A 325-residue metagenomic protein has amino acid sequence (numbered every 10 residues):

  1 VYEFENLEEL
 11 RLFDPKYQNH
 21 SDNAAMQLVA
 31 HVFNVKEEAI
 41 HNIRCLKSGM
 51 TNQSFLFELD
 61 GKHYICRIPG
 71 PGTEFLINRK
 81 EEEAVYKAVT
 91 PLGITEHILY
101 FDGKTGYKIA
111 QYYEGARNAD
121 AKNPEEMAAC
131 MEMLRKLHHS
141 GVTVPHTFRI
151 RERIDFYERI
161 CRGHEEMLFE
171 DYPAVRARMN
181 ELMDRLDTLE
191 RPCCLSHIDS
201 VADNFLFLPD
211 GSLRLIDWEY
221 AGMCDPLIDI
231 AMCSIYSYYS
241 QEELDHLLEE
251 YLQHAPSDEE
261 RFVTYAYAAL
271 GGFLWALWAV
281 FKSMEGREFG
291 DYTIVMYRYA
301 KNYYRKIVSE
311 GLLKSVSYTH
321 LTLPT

Functional and structural regions predicted by a protein language model:
V1-H31: Conserved alpha/beta core of the MobA/IspD/sugar-nucleotide pyrophosphorylase nucleotidyltransferase superfamily
A24-A39, V142-I198, P209-D210, D258: An alpha-helical support segment within catalytic cores of ATP-dependent transferases
R44-G61, I65-C66, M183-I230, E242: Active-site acidic catalytic loop and adjacent metal/ATP-binding pocket of ATP-dependent phosphoryl transfer enzymes
L46, M50-R149, E166: ATP-binding pocket architecture of kinase catalytic cores
L227-P256, A269-R287: Active-site activation/catalytic loop segments of kinase-like enzymes and analogous catalytic loops in related
M284-Y297: Acidic, serine/threonine/proline-rich low-complexity intrinsically disordered regions
Y297-S317: Amphipathic, Lys/Arg-enriched alpha-helical patches that create a basic surface for binding polyanionic ligands
T319-T325: Conserved small/polar residues in nucleotide/adenosyl-binding loops
